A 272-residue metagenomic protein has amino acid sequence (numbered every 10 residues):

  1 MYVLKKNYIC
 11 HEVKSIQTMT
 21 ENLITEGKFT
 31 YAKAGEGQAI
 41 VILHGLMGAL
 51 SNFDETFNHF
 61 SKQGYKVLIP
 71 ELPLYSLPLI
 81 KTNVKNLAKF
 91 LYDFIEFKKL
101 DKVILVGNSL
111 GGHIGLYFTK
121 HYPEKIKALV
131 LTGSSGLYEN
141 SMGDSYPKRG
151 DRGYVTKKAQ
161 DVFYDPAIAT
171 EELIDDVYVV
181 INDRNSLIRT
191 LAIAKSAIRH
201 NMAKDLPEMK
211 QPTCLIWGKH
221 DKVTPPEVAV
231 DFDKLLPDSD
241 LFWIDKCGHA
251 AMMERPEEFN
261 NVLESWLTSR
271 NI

Functional and structural regions predicted by a protein language model:
M1-I40, K62-Y65, L79, Y164 (+1 more regions): Alpha/beta-hydrolase fold catalytic core
T30-S76: Conserved HGGG/HGGXW glycine-rich cap/lid loop of the alpha/beta-hydrolase fold
K62, K66-V106, N261: Active-site loop/oxyanion-hole signature of alpha/beta-hydrolase fold enzymes
G107, G111, G115: Gly/Ala-rich beta-loop-alpha elbow adjacent to hydrolase catalytic centers
L116-H121, K125-K157: Flexible "cap/lid" loop of the alpha/beta hydrolase fold
R149-Q211: Conserved alpha/beta-hydrolase catalytic His-Asp/Glu region
K195-K234, W243: Conserved serine/cysteine hydrolase catalytic core
C247-P256, N260: Catalytic histidine-centered segment of alpha/beta-hydrolase-like enzymes
